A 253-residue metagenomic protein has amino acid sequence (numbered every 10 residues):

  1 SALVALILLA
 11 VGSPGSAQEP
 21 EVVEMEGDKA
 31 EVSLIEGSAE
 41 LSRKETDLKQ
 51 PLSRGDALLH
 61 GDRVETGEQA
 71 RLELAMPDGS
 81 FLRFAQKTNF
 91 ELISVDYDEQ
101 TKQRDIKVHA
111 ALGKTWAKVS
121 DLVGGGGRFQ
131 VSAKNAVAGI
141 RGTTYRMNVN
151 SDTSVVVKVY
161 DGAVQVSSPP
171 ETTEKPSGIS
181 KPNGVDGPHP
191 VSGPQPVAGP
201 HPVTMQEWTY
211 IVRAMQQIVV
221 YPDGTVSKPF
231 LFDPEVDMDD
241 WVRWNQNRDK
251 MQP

Functional and structural regions predicted by a protein language model:
A2-D28, K49-S53, G67, L72-P77 (+5 more regions): C-terminal interaction modules
S38-T46: Short beta-strand segments and strand-loop junctions that repeat across beta-rich extracellular domains
L82-E91: Amphipathic hydrophobic-ligand
R128, K134-N135: Small-residue helix/turn framework positions
